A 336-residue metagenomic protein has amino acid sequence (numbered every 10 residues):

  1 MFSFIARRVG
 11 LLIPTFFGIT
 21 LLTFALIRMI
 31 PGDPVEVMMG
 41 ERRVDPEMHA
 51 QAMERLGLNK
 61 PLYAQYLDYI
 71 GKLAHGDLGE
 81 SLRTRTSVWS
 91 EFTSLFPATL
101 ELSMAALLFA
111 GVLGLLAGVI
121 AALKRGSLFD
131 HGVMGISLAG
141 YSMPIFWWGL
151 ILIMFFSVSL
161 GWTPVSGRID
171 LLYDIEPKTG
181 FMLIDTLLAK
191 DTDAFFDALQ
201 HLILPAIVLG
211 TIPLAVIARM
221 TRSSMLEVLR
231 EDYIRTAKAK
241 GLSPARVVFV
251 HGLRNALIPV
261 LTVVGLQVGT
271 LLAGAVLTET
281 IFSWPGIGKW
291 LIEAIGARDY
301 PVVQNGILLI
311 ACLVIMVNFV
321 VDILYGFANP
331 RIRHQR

Functional and structural regions predicted by a protein language model:
F2-S3, F96-P97, E101-F129, I145 (+2 more regions): Alpha-helical transmembrane segments of integral membrane proteins, especially multi-pass inner/plasma-membrane
A6-L12, F16: N-terminal signal-anchor/signal peptide hydrophobic helix marking the start of the first transmembrane segment
V9, A52, L62-L78, V88 (+7 more regions): Hydrophobic alpha-helical segments of integral membrane proteins, encompassing both true transmembrane helices
L12, L95, T99, L107 (+3 more regions): Residue-level signal for discrete positions within transmembrane alpha-helices of multi-pass small-molecule
T15, K124-I153: Small-residue-rich alpha-helical segments with characteristic i,i+4
T15-L67, F156-A194: Hydrophobic alpha-helical transmembrane segments of membrane transport/permease proteins and related membrane-embedded
N59-L115: An internal, D/E-rich "acidic patch" concept
